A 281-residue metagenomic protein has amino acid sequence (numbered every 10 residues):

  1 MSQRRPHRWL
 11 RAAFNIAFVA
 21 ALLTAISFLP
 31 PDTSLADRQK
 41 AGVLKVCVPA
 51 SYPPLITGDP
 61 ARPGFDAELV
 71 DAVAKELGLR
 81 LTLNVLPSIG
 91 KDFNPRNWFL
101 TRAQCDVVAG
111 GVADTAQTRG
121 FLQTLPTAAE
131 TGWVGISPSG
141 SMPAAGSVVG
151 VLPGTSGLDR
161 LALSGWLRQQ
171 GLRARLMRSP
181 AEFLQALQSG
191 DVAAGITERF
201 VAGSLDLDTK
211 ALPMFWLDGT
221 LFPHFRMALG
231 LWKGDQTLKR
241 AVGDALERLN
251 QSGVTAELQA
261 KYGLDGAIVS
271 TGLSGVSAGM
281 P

Functional and structural regions predicted by a protein language model:
H7-L29, G64-E76, S139-L158, H224-G266 (+1 more regions): Extended ligand-binding regions for polar small-molecule ligands
R11, N15, D32-G111: Extracytoplasmic small-molecule ligand-binding "clamshell" domains of the periplasmic binding protein/Venus flytrap
K45-P53, D59-L77, G132-F183, F200 (+1 more regions): Bilobed "Venus flytrap"/periplasmic-binding protein-like clamshell domains and structurally analogous long
P49-A50, T127-I136, F200, D206-E247 (+1 more regions): Periplasmic-binding protein-like
V70, K91-F99, E182-A186, V192 (+1 more regions): Short, hydrophobic alpha-helical packing/hinge segments within bilobed ligand-binding/sensory domains
D71, K75, R80-G146, P213-L221: Acidic, polar ligand-binding/catalytic clefts
V73, N97-T101, A186-Q188, L229 (+1 more regions): Hydrophobic residues within well-ordered alpha-helices
A74-T82, T101, C105, W166 (+5 more regions): Sec-exported extracytoplasmic/periplasmic mature domains
